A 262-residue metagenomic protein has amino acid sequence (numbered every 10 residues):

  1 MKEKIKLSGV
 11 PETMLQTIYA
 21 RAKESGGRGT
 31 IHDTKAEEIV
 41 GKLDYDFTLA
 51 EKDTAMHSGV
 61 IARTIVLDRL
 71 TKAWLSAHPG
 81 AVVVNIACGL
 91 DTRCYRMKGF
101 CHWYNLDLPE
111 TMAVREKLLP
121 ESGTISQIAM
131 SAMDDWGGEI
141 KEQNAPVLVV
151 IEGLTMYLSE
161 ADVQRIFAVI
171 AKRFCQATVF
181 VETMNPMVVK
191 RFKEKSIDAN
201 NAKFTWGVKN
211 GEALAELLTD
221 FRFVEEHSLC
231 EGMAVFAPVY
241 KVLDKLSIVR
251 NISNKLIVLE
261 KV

Functional and structural regions predicted by a protein language model:
M1-V84, C88-M130, Q143: Rossmann-like AdoMet
D135-N144: Short amphipathic alpha-helix with an adjacent loop that forms part of the alpha/beta core around
V149-V150: A conserved beta-strand element that flanks and buttresses the S-adenosyl-L-methionine
Y157-I170: A short, conserved alpha-helix within the catalytic core of class I
R173-P186: Conserved beta-strand signature within the Rossmann-like core of class I S-adenosyl-L-methionine
P186-A202: Short, glycine-/aromatic-enriched active-site segment of Class I SAM-dependent methyltransferases
N201-E231: Short alpha-helix
A237-V262: Core SAM-dependent methyltransferase catalytic element
